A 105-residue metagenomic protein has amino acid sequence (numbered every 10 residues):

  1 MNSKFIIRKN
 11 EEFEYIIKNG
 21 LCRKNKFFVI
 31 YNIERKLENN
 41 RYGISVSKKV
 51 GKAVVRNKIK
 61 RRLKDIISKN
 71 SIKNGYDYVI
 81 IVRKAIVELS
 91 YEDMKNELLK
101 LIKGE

Functional and structural regions predicted by a protein language model:
M1-E105: Positively charged, solvent-exposed patches that mediate nucleic-acid binding
